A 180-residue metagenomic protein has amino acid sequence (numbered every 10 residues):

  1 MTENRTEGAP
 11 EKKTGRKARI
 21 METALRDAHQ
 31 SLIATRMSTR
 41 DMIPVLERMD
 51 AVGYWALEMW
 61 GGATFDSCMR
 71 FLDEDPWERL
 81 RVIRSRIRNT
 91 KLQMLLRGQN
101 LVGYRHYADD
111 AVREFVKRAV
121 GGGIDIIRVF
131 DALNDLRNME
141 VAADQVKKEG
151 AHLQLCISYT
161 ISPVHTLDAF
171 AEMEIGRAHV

Functional and structural regions predicted by a protein language model:
T2-I33, S85: N-terminal amphipathic alpha-helix/helix-capping segment at the start of soluble metabolic enzymes
T23-A24, T35-R36, R40, Y107 (+1 more regions): Surface-exposed loop/turn and secondary-structure junction residues enriched for glycine/proline
A28, W55-L57, L92: Hydrophobic beta-strand segments of well-ordered beta-sheets in folded domains
H29-R40, F71: A short N-terminal beta->alpha junction/helix N-cap motif
T39-R48: Short catalytic helix/loop segments, enriched in acidic residues and glycine and frequently bearing histidine
R48-C68: Terminal or standalone catalytic/regulatory effector modules within metabolic enzymes and repeat proteins
G61-E174: Active-site beta->alpha loop and helix N-cap motifs at the rims of alpha/beta catalytic domains
A178-V180: Conserved small/polar residues in nucleotide/adenosyl-binding loops
